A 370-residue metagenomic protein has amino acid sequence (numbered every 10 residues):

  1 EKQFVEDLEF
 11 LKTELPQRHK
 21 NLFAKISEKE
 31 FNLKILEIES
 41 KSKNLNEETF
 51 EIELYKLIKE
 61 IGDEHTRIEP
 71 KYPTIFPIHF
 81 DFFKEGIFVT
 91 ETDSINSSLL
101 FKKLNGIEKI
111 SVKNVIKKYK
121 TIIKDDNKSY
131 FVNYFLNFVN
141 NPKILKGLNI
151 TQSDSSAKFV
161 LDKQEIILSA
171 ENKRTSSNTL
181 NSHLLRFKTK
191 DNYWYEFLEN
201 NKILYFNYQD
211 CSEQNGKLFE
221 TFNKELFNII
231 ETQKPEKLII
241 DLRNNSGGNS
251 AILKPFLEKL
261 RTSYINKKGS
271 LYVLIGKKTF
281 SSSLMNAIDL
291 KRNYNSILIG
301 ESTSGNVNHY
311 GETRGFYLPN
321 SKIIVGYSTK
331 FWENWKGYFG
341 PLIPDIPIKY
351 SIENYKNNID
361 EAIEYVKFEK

Functional and structural regions predicted by a protein language model:
E1-K12, K190-K370: C-terminal "post-core" interaction segments
E1-K237, N244: Flexible, low-complexity junctional segments that flank or bridge functional domains
